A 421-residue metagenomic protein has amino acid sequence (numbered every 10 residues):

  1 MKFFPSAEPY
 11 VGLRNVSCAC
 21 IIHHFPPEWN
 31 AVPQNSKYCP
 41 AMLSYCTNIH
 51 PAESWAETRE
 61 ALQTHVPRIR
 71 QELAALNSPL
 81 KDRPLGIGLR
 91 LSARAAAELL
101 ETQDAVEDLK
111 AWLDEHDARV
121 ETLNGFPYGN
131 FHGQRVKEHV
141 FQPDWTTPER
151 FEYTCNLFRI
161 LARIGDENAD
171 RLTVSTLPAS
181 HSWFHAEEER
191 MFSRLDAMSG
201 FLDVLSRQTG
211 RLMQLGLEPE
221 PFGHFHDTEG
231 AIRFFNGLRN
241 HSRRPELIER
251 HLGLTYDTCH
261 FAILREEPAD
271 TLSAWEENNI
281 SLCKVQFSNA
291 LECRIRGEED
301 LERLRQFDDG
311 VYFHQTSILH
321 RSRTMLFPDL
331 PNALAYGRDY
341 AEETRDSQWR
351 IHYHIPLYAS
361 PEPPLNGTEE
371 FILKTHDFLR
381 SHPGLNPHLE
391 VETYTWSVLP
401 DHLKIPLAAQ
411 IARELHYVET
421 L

Functional and structural regions predicted by a protein language model:
M1-V11: Extreme N-terminal basic, low-complexity initiation segments that serve as generic localization/processing leaders
V11, V16-A19, A31: Short hydrophobic alpha-helical segments enriched in small aliphatic residues
H24, N30, N35-D170, G200 (+4 more regions): N-terminal pre-domain/capping segments
S36-K37, Q134-G253: Active-site acidic/histidine proton-transfer and metal-coordination neighborhood in alpha/beta enzyme cores
N48-H50, R90-R94, G125-Y128, L177-H181 (+5 more regions): Active-site beta-loop-alpha junctions enriched in small/polar residues
L202-A335, D346, I355: Acidic/histidine-rich catalytic cores of soluble enzymes
F327-L421: Flexible, acidic glycine-rich loops studded with aromatic residues
